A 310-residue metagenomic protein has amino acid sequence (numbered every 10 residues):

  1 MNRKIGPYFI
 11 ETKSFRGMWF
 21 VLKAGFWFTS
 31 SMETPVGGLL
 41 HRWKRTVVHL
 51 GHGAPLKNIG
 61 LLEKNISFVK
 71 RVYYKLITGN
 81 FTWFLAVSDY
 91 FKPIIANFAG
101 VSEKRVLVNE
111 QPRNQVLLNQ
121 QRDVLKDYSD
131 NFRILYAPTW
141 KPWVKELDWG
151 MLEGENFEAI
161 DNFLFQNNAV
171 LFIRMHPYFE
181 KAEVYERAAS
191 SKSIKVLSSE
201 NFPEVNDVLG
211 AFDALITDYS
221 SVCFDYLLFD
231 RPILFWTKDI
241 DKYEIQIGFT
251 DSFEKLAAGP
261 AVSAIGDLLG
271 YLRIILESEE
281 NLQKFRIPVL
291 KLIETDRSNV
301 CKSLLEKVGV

Functional and structural regions predicted by a protein language model:
M1-L118: Active-site and donor-binding regions of nucleotide-sugar-utilizing enzymes
E11-F26, P177-F224: Donor nucleotide-activated moiety binding/catalytic core segment of transferases that use nucleotide-activated donors
F26, T46, W83, R133 (+2 more regions): Structural motif
W27-T34, G38-G51, N58, P203-Q246: A donor-sugar binding/catalytic signature common to diverse glycosyltransferases and related nucleotide-sugar
S31, V87-Y90, M175-P177, Y219 (+1 more regions): Helix N-cap/beta->alpha junction signal
V108, P112-R187, V262-A264, S298-K302: Conserved catalytic-core segment of nucleotide-activated headgroup transferases in glycan assembly
E186-S190, Y219-L292: Catalytic binding pocket for nucleotide-activated donors in carbohydrate/polymer assembly enzymes
T295-V310: C-terminal alpha-helical cap of glycosyltransferases
